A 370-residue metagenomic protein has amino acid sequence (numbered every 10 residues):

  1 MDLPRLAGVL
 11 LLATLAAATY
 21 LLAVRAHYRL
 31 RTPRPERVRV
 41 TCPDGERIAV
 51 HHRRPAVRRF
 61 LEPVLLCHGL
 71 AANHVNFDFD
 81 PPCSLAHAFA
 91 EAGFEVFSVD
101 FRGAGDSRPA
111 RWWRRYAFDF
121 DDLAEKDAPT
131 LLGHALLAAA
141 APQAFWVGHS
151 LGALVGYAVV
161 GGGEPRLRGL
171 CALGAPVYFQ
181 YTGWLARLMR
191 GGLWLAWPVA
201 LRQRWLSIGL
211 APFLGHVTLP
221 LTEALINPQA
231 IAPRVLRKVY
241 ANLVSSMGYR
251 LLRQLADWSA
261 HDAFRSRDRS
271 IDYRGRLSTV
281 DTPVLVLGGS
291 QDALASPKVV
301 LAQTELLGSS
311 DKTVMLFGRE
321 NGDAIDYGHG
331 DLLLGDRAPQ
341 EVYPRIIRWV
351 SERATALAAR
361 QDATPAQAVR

Functional and structural regions predicted by a protein language model:
V24-V57: N-terminal cap/lid segment of alpha/beta-hydrolase-fold proteins
P55-A110: Short, surface-exposed "cap/lid" segments of acyl-processing enzymes
R115-A138: Alpha/beta-hydrolase active-site loop
L137, A141, L151-A263: Alpha/beta-hydrolase-fold enzymes
D262, Q291-A295: Acidic catalytic loop of the alpha/beta-hydrolase fold
V280, V286-G288, D292: Short beta-strand/loop motif that positions the catalytic acidic residue of the alpha/beta-hydrolase fold
T282, S296-L306: Short alpha-helix in the alpha/beta-hydrolase fold that links the catalytic acid
K312-R370: Catalytic active-site module of serine/aspartate enzymes centered on a nucleophile-bearing elbow/loop
